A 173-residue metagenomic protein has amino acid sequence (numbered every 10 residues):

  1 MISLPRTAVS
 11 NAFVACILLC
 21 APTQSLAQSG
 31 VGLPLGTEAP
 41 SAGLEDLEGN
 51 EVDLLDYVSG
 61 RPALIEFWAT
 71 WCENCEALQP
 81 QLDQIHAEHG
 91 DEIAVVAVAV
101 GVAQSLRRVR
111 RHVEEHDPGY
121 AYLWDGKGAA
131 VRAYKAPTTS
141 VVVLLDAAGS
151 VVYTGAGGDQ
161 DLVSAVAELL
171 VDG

Functional and structural regions predicted by a protein language model:
I2-F13: Bacterial N-terminal signal peptides that target proteins for export
L18, T23-S41, S59, R111: N-proximal helix/coil linker or "cap" segments that precede and/or mark the start of modular domains
A42-A63: A short beta-strand-turn-helix
R61-A63, W68-W71, T138: Short pre-active-site segment immediately N-terminal to redox-active cysteine/selenocysteine motifs in thiol-based
L64-I65, V95, V142: Hydrophobic beta-strand anchors of alpha/beta hydrolase catalytic cores
E76-H116, G126-A133: Structural microenvironment flanking redox-active thiols in thiol-disulfide oxidoreductases
E114-G119, D125-E168: Thiol/disulfide oxidoreductase modules built on the thioredoxin-like
